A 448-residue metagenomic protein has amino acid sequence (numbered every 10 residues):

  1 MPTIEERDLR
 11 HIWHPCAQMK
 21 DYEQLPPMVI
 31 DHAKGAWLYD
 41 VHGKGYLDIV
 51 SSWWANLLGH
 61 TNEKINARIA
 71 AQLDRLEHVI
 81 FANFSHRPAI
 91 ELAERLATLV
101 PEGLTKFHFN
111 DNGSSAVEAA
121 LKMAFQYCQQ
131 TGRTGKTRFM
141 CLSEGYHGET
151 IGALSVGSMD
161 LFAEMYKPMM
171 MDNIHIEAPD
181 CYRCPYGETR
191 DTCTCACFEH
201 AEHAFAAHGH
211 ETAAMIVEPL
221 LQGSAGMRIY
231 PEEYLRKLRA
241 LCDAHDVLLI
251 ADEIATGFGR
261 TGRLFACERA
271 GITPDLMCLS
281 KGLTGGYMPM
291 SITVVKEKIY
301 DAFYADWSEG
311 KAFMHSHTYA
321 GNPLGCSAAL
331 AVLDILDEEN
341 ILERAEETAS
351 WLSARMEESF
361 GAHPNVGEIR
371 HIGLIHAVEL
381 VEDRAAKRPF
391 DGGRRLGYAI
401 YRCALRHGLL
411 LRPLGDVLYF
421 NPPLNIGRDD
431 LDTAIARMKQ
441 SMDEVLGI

Functional and structural regions predicted by a protein language model:
M1-I448: Conserved N-terminal phosphate-binding loop of PLP-dependent enzymes in the Aspartate aminotransferase
